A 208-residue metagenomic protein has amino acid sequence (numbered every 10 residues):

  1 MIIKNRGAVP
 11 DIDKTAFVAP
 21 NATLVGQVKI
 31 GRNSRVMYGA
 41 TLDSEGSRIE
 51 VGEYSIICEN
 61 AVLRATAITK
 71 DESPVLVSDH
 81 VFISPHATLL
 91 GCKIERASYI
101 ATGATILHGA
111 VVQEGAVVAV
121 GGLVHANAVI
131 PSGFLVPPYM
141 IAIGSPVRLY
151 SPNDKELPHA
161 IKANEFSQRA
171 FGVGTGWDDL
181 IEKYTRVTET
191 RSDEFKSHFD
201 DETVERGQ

Functional and structural regions predicted by a protein language model:
M1-N33, T41: Extended, small-residue-rich solenoid/repeat segments and analogous flexible loops that form exposed scaffolds
M1-V9, E45, E53-V77, P85-H86 (+1 more regions): Glycine-rich hexapeptide-repeat left-handed beta-helix
L24-Q27, L89, L107: Conserved short hydrophobic patches within well-ordered secondary structure
F82: Short HxH-centered metal-ligating active-site micro-motif
